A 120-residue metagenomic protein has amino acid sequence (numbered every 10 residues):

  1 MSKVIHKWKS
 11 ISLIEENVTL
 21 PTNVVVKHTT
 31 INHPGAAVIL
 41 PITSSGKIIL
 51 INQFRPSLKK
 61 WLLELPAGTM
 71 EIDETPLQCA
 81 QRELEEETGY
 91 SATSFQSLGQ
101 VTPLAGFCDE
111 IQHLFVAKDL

Functional and structural regions predicted by a protein language model:
V4-K9, P56, V101-H113: Acidic pyrophosphate-coordinating catalytic loop
V4-V38, T43-S44: Acidic, metal-coordinating catalytic segment for phosphate/diphosphate chemistry, firing primarily on the Nudix
I14-T22, L104-L120: Active-site-adjacent beta-strand/loop module that shapes the phosphate/pyrophosphate-binding cleft
V18, P41, L50, Y90 (+1 more regions): Conserved hydrophobic "DFG−1" position in protein kinase catalytic cores
H28, A37-R82: Conserved Nudix-box catalytic region and its N-terminal flanking loop in Nudix hydrolases and closely related
F54-P56, R82-E86, Y90, H113: Recognition helices and adjacent regulatory flanks at domain boundaries
S91-L98: A short coil-to-beta-strand element that immediately follows conserved catalytic motifs
